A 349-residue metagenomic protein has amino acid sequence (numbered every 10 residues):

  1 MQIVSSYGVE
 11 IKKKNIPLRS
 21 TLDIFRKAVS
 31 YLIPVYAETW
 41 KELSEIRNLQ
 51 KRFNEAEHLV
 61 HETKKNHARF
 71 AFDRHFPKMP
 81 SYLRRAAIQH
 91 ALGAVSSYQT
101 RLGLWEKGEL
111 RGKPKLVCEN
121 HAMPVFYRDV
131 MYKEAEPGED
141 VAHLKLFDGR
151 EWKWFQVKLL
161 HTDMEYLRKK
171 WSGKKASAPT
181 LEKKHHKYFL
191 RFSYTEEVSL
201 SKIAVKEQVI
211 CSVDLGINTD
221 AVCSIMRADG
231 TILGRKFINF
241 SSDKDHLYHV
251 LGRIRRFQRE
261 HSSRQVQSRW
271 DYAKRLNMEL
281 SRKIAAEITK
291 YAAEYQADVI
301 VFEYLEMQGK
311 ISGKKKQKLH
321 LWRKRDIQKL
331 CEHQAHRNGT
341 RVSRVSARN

Functional and structural regions predicted by a protein language model:
M1-H90: Gly/serine-rich nucleotide phosphate-binding loop at the start of the catalytic core of nucleotide/ADP-ribose-handling
V4-S6, E139-H143, F147, W154 (+3 more regions): Broad gene-expression machinery/nucleic-acid interaction feature
S6-G8, D148-K170, S201-V205, T231-S242: Short amphipathic beta-strand/extended segments with alternating polar/hydrophobic composition
I33-Y36, W40, S44, V95-E106 (+2 more regions): Long, hydrophobic, amphipathic alpha-helical segments used as structural scaffolds
W40-N66, G103-V117, V250-Q265: Flexible coil/linker segments and helix-coil junctions enriched in charged and small residues
A56-K184: Acidic carboxylate diad motif detector
Y188-N349: Positively charged, helix-rich recognition surfaces that bind polyanionic ligands
